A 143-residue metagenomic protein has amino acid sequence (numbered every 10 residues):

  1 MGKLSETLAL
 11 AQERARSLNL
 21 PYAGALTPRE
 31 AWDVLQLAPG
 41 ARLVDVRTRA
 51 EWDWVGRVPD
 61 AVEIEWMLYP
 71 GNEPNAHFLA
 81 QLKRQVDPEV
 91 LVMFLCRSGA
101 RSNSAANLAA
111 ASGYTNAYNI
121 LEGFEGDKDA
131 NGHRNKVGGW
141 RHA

Functional and structural regions predicted by a protein language model:
M1-G40, R49-L91, S102-A143: Rhodanese-like catalytic fold shared by cysteine-dependent sulfurtransferases and DSP/PTP-type phosphatases
L43-D45: Structural scaffold elements adjacent to functional motifs in cytosolic proteins
F94-L95: Short, surface-exposed ligand- or partner-binding patches at beta-edge/loop junctions that are enriched in aromatics
